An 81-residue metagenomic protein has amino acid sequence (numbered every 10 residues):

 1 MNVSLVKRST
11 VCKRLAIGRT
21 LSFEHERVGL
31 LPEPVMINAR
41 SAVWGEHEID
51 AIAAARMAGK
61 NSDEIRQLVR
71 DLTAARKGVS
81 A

Functional and structural regions predicted by a protein language model:
M1-H25, E48-A58: Polyanion-binding surface elements
N2-L5, A42, L68, G78: Detector for intrinsically disordered, low-structure N-terminal pre-sequences
V28-V35: Short, solvent-exposed alpha-helical "recognition" segments
G29, R40, Q67-D71: Residue-level signal for alpha-helical context at structural boundaries
V35-A42: Short Lys/Arg-enriched helix C-cap and helix-to-coil transition segments that create basic nucleic-acid-contact patches
D50-S80: A short, Lys/Arg-enriched interface patch at domain edges and termini
